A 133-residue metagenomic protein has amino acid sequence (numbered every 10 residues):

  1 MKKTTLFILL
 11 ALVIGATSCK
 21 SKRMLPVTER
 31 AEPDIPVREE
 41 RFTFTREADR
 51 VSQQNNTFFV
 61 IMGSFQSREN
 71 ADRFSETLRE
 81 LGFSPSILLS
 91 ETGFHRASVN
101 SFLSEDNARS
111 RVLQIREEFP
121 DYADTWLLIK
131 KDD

Functional and structural regions predicted by a protein language model:
M1-T4: Positively charged n-region of N-terminal signal peptides that target proteins for export
L6, S21-P26: Long, polar low-complexity intrinsically disordered regions
L6-V13: Sec-dependent N-terminal signal peptides
G15-S18: C-terminal motif of bacterial Sec signal peptides marking the signal peptidase cleavage site
M24-Q54: Post-signal peptide N-terminal segment of mature Sec-exported envelope proteins
F42-A48, N55, Q66-D133: Extracytoplasmic
